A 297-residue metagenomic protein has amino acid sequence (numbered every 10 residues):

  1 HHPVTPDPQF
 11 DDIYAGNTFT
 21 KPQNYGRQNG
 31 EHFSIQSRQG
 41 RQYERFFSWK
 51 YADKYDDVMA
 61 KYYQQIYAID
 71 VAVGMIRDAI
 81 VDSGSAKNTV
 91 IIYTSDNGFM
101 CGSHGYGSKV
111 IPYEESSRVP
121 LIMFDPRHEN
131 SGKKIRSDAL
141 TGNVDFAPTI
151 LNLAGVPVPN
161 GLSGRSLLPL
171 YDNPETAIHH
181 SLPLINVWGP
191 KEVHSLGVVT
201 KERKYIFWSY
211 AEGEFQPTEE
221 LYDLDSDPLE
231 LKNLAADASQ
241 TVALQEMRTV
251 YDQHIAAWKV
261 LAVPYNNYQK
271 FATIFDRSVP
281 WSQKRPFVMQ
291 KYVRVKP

Functional and structural regions predicted by a protein language model:
H1-T141, L153-G161, E212-F215, T241-V242 (+2 more regions): Active-site-proximal cap/lid insertion segments
D11-A15, Y63-I66, D70-R77, V81 (+7 more regions): Non-transmembrane alpha-helical segments in soluble domains of secreted/periplasmic/extracellular proteins
Q28, S163-S166, R248: Short linear loop/turn motifs
N97-S103, G142-A147, N152-L224, L229 (+4 more regions): C-terminal cap/loop subdomain of S1 sulfatases and analogous C-terminal strand-loop tails that border
H104, L234-D237: Residue-level signal for well-ordered alpha-helical positions
R136-T141, E220-Y222, A236-D237: Short intrinsically disordered coil segments
A243-M247: Short amphipathic alpha-helical coupling segments at ligand-binding clamshell hinges and other catalytic/signaling
